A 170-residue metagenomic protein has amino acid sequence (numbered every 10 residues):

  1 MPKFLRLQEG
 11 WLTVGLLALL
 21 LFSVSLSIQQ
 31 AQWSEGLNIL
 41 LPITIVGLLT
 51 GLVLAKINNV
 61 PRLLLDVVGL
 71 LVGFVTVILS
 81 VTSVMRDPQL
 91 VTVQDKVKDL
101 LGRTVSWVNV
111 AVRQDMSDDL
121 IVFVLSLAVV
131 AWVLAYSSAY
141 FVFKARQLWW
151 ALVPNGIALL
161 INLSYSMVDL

Functional and structural regions predicted by a protein language model:
M1-L170: Linear, non-domain "peripheral" regions
